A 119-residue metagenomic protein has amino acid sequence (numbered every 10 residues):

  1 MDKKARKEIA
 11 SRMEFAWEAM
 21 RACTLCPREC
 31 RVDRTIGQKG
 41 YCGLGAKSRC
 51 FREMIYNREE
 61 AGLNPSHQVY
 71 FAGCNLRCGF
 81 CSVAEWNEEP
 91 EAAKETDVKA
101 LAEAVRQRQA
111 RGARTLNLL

Functional and structural regions predicted by a protein language model:
M1-P65: Flexible, acidic/Gly-rich N-terminal and inter-domain linker regions that tether and position cofactor-handling modules
C42-L119: Conserved Radical SAM active-site core
